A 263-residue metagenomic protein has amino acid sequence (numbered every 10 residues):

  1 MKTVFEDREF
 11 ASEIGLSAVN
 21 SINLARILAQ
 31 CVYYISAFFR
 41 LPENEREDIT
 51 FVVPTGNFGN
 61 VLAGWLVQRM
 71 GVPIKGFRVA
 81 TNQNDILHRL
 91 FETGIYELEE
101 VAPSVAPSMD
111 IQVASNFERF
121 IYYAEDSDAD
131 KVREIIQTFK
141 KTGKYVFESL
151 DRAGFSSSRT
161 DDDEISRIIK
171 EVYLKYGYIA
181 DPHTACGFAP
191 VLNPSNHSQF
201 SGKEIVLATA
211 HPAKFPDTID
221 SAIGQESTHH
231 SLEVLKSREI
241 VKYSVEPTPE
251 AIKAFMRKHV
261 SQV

Functional and structural regions predicted by a protein language model:
M1-V263: PLP-dependent amino-acid enzyme catalytic core
